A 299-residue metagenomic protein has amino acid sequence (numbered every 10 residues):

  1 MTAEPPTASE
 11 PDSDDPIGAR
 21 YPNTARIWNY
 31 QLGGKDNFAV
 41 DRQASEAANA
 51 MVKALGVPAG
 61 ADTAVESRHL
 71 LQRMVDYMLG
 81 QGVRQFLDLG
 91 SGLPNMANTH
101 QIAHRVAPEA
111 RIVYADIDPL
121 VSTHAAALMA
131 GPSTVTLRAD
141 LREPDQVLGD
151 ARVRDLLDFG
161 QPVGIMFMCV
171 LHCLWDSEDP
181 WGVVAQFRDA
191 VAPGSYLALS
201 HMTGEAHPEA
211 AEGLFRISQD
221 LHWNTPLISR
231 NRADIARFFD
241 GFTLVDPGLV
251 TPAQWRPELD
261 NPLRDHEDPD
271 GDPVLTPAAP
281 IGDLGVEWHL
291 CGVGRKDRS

Functional and structural regions predicted by a protein language model:
M1-A139, E143-D145, G149-L156, W288: Rossmann-like AdoMet
A130, A192, D240: Short conserved AdoMet
L137, V163-F167, V183-V184, A190-M202: Conserved beta-strand signature within the Rossmann-like core of class I S-adenosyl-L-methionine
L141-R142, A151-W181, F187: A short SAM/SAH-binding and catalytic strip from SAM-dependent methyltransferases
L171, T203-E205: Active-site-proximal loop/turn and secondary-structure-junction residues that shape catalytic pockets, frequently
P208-W223: Short, glycine-/aromatic-enriched active-site segment of Class I SAM-dependent methyltransferases
T225-L249: Short alpha-helix
P262-S299: Core SAM-dependent methyltransferase catalytic element
